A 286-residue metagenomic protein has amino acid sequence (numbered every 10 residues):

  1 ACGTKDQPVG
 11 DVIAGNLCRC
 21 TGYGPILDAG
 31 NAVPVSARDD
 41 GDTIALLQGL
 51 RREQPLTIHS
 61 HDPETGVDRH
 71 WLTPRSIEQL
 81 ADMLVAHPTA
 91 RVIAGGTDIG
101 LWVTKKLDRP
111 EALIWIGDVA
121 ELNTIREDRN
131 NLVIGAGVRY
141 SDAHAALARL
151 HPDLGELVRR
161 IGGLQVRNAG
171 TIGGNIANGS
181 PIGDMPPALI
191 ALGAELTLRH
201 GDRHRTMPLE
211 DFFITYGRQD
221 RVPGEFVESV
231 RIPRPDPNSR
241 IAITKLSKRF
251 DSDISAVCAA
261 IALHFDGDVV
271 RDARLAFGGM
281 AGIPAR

Functional and structural regions predicted by a protein language model:
A1-R286: C-terminal structural segment of proteins
